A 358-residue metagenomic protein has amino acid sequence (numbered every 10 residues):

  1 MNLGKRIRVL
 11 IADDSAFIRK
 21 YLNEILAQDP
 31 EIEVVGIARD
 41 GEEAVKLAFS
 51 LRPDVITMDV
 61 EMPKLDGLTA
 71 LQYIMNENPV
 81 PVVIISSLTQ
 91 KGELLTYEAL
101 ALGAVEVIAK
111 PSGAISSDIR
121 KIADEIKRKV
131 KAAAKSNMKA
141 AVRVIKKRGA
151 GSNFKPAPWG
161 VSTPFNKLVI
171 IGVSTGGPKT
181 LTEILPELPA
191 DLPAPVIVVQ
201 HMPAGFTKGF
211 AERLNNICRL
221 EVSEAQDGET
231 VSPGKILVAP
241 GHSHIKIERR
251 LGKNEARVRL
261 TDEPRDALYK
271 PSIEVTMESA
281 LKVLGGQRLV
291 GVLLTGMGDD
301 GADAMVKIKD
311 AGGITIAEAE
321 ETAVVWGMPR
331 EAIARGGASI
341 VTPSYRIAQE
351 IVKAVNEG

Functional and structural regions predicted by a protein language model:
N2-L10, F17-A27, E31, I37 (+4 more regions): Conserved acid/base catalytic micro-environments in cytosolic active-site loops
